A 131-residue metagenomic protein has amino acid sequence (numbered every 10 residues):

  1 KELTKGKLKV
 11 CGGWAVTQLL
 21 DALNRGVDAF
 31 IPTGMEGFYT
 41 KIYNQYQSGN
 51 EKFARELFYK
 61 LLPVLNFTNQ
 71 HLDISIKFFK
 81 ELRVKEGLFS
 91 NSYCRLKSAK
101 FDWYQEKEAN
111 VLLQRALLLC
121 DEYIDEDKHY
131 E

Functional and structural regions predicted by a protein language model:
K1-L72: Catalytic alpha/beta core domains of metabolic enzymes, predominantly
D73-E131: C-terminal extensions of enzymes
